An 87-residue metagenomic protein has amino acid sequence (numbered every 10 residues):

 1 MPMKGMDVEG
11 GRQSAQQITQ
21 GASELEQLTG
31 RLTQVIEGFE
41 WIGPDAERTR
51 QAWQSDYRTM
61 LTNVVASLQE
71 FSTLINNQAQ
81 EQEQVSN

Functional and structural regions predicted by a protein language model:
M1-N87: N-terminal secretion-targeting helices of virulence/extracellular proteins, encompassing both classical Sec signal
